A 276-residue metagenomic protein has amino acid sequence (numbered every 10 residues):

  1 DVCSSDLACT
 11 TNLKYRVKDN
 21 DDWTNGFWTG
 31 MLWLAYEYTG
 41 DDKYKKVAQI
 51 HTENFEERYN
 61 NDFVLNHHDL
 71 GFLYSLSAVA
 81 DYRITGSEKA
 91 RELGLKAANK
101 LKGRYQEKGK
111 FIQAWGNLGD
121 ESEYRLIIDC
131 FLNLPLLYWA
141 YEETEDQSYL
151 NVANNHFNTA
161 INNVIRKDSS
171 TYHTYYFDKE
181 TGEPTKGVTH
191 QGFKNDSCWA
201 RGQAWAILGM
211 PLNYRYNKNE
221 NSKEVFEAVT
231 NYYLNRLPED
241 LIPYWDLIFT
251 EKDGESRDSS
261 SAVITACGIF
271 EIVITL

Functional and structural regions predicted by a protein language model:
D1-L276: Glycan-recognition and catalytic cores of secretory/periplasmic carbohydrate-active enzymes
